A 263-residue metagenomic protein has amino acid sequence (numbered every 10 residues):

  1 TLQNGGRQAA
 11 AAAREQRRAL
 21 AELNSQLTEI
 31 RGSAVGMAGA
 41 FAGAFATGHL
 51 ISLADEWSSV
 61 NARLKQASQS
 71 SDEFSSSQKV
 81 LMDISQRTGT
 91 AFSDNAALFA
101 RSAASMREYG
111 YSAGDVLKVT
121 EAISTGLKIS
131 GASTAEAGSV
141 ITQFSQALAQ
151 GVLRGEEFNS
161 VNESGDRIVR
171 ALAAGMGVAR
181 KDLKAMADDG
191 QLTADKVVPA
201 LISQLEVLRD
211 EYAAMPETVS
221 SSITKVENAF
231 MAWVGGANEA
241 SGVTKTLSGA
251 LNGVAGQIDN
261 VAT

Functional and structural regions predicted by a protein language model:
T1-N24, I202, Y212, L251-I258: Membrane-active amphipathic alpha-helices
A10, V35-T88, A97-E108, K118-I129 (+8 more regions): Small-residue helix-packing and pore-constriction motifs in hydrophobic alpha-helices
Q16, T88-G89: Transmembrane alpha-helix interface/packing and boundary motifs in multi-pass membrane proteins, characterized by
R17-G39, I258-T263: Membrane-penetrating hydrophobic segments
Y111: ATP-dependent adenylate-handling ligase core
A132: Short, conserved catalytic or interaction motifs in soluble domains
